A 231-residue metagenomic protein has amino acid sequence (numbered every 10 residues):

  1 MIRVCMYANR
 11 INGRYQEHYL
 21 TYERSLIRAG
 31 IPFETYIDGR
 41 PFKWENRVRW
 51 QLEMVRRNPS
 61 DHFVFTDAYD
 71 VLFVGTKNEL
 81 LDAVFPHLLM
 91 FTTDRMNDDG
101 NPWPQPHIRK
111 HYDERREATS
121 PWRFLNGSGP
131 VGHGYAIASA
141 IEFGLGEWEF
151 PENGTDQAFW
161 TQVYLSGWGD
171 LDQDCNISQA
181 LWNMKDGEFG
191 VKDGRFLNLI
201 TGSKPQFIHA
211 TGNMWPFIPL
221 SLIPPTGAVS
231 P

Functional and structural regions predicted by a protein language model:
M1-H62, P86, Y135: N-terminal anchoring/stem segment of glycosyltransferases
N12, E17, E23-G39, A83 (+3 more regions): The feature represents the membrane-entry module of six-transmembrane cation channels
E17-R28, W103-K110, P219-P224: Short, aromatic/basic amphipathic alpha-helical patches
F33-P41, F91-R95, E152-Q157, D172-I177: A generic structural motif
R40-T66, D70-T76, W122-L125, T155-Y164: A conserved donor-nucleotide-binding helix/loop in the catalytic core of Leloir-type glycosyltransferases
S60, F85-L89, S203-P205: Short, high-confidence coil segments that cap the C-terminus of an alpha-helix and link into the following beta-strand
L72-R116: Conserved donor-nucleotide/metal-binding helix-loop-beta segment in metal-dependent transferases, i.e., the alpha-helix
W122-V229: Catalytic core and acceptor-binding pocket of nucleotide-sugar-dependent glycosyltransferases
